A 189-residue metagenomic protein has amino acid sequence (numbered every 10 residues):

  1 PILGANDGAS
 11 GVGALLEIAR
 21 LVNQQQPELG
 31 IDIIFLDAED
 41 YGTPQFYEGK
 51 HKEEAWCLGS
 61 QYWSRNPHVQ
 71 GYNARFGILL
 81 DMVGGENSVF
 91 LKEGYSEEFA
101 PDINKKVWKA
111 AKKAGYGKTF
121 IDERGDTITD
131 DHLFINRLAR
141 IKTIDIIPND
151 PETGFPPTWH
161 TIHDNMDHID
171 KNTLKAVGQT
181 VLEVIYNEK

Functional and structural regions predicted by a protein language model:
P1-D102: Acidic/histidine-rich catalytic neighborhood of metal-dependent amide-processing enzymes
F76, V83-K189: Active-site-adjacent substrate-binding region of metalloamidase/peptidase-like peptide-processing proteins
